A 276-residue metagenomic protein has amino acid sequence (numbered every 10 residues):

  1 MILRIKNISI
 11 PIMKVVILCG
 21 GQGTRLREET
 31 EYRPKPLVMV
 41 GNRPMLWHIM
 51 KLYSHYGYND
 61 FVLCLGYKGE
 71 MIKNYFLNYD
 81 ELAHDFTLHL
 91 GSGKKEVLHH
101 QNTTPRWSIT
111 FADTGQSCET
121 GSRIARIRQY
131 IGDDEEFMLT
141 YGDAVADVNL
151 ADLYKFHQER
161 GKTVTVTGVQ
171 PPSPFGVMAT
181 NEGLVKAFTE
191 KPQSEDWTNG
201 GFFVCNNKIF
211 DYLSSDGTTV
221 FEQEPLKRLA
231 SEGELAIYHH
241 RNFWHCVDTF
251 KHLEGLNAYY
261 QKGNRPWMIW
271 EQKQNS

Functional and structural regions predicted by a protein language model:
I8-E81, F111: N-terminal glycine-rich phosphate-binding loop and ensuing alpha1 helix
V15-I17, L63, L139, V164-T167 (+1 more regions): Structural beta-sheet core signal
H48, R123-R126, P225: Well-ordered alpha-helical segments embedded in enzymatic catalytic cores
M71-N181: Conserved beta-loop-beta/alpha segment of the NTase-like Rossmann-fold superfamily that binds/positions NTPs
E135-M138, V145, L150-Q158, Q170-S173 (+1 more regions): Catalytic-core segments of class I nucleotidyltransferases/pyrophosphorylases that form NMP-activated intermediates
